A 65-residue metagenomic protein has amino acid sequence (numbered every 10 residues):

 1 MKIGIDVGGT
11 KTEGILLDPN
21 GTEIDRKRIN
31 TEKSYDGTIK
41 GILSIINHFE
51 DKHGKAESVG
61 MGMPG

Functional and structural regions predicted by a protein language model:
K2-K40, H48: Short glycine-rich, Thr/Ser-proximal phosphate-binding strand/loop in the N-terminal lobe of ATP-dependent enzymes
S44-K52: A generic secondary-structure signal
D51-G65: Short beta-strand-loop/turn "lid" adjacent to the catalytic site in phosphate-handling enzymes
